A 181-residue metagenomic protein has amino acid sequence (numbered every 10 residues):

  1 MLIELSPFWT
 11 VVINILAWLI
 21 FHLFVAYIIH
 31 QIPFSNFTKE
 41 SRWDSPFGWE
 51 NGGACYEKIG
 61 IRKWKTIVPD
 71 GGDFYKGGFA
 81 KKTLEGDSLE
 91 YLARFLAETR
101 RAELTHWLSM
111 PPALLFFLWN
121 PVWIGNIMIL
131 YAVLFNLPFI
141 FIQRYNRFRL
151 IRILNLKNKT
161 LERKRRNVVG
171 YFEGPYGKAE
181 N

Functional and structural regions predicted by a protein language model:
M1-V25, F141, Y145-K157, L161-V168 (+1 more regions): Cytosolic-side membrane-entry/anchor segment at the start of a transmembrane helix
I15, W107, I129-V133: Residue-level signature of the transmembrane alpha-helical core of multi-pass small-molecule transporters
I20-I32, P112: Alpha-helical membrane-inserting segments
H30, F34-R42, L118-G125, R144 (+3 more regions): Transmembrane helix-loop junctions in multipass membrane proteins, especially transporters and channels
F34-F95, R152, L156-N181: Membrane-proximal soluble regions of multi-pass membrane proteins
L92-I124: Transmembrane alpha-helical segments and their cytosolic interface motifs in multi-pass membrane proteins
F116, G125-F135: Hydrophobic core segments of alpha-helical transmembrane domains in multi-pass membrane proteins
V133-Q143: Alpha-helical transmembrane segments and their membrane-interface exit regions
